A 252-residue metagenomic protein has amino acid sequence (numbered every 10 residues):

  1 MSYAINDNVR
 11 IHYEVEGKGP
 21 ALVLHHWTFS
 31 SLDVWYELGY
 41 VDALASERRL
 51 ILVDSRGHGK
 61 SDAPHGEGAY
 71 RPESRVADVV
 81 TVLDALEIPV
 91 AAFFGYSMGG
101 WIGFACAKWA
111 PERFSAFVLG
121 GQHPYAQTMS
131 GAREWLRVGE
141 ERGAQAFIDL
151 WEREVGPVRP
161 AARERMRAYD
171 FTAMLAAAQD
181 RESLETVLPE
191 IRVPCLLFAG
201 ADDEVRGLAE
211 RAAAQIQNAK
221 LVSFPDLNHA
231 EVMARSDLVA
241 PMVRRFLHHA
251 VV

Functional and structural regions predicted by a protein language model:
V9-D62: Conserved HGGG/HGGXW glycine-rich cap/lid loop of the alpha/beta-hydrolase fold
Y36, D42, I51-A91: Active-site loop/oxyanion-hole signature of alpha/beta-hydrolase fold enzymes
P89-Q127: Conserved hydrolase catalytic core segment
L119-Q179: Helix-rich cap/lid subdomain of alpha/beta-hydrolase
I191, L197-A199: Short beta-strand/loop motif that positions the catalytic acidic residue of the alpha/beta-hydrolase fold
E204-E210: Conserved alpha/beta-hydrolase "acid-adjacent" motif
A214-A230: Catalytic histidine neighborhood in serine/cysteine hydrolases with alpha/beta-hydrolase-type architecture
L227-A240: Catalytic histidine-centered segment of alpha/beta-hydrolase-like enzymes
